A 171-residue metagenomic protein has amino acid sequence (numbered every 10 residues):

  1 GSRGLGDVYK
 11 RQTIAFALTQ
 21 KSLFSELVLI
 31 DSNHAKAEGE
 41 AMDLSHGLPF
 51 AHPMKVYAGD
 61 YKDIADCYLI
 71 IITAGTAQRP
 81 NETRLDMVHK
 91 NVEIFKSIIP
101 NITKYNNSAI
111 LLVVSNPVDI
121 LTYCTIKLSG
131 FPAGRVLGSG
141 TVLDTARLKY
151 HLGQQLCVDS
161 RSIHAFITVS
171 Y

Functional and structural regions predicted by a protein language model:
G1-L5, Y9: Single conserved hydrophobic/aromatic residue that forms the stacking wall/gate of nucleotide- or nucleobase-binding
Q12: Residues forming the Rossmann-fold NAD(P)(H) cofactor-binding site
L18: Aromatic pocket-lining residues of Rossmann-like dinucleotide-binding sites
E26, I30-Y68, E82: Conserved N-terminal Rossmann-fold NAD(P) cofactor-binding segment
I70-I72, V113-V114: Redox-cofactor binding/interface segments in oxidoreductases and associated redox assembly factors
A74-T76: Conserved NAD(P)H cofactor-binding loop of Rossmann-fold oxidoreductase domains
R84-K149: Rossmann-like NAD(P)(H) cofactor-binding subdomain of soluble oxidoreductases
K149-Y171: Substrate/ligand-engaging "lid" and interaction regions
